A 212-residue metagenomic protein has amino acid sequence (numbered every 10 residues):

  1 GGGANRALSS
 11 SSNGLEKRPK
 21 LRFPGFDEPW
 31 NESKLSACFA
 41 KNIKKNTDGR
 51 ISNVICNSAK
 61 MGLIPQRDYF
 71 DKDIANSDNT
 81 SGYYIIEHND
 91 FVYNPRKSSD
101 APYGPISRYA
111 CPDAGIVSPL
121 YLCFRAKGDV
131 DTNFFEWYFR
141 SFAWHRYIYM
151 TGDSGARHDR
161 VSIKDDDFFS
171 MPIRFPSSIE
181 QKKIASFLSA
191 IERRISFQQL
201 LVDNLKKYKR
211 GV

Functional and structural regions predicted by a protein language model:
G1, N5-S12, K20-P24, I184-I195: Hydrophobic structural patches
N13-E16, K183, I195-R210: Extended intrinsically disordered, low-complexity coil regions enriched in Ser, Thr, Gly, Ala and often Pro
R18-N46: Non-catalytic DNA-recognition/assembly elements of restriction-modification systems
S36-T47, S58-F91: Sequence-specific dsDNA recognition surfaces
D48-C56, M150-G152: Short coil/turn segments at secondary-structure boundaries
S81-W144, S154-R157: A short beta-sheet element
A114-L120, D153-I179: A short glycine-rich beta-alpha junction/loop motif
